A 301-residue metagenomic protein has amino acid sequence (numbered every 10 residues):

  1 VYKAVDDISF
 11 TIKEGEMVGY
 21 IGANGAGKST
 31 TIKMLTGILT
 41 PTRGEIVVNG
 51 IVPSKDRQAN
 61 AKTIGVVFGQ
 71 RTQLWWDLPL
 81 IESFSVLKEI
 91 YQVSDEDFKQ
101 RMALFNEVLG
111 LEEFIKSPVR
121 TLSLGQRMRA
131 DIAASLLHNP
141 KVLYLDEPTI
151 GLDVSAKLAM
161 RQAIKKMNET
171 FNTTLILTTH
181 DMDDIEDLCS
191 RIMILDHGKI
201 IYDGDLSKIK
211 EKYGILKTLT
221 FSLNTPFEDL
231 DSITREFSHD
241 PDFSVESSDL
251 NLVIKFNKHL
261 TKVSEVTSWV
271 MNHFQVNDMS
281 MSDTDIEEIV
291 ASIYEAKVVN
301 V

Functional and structural regions predicted by a protein language model:
T36: Helix-to-loop junction immediately C-terminal to a conserved catalytic motif
G44-K55, A59-A61: Conserved ABC transporter NBD signature motif
S85, E89, E96-F114: Conserved ABC ATPase "signature" region
P118-L122: Conserved ABC ATPase signature
N139: Conserved catalytic motifs of ABC-family nucleotide-binding domains
L143-E147: Catalytic Walker B motif of ABC-type/P-loop ATPase nucleotide-binding domains
R161-N257: ABC transporter nucleotide-binding domain
